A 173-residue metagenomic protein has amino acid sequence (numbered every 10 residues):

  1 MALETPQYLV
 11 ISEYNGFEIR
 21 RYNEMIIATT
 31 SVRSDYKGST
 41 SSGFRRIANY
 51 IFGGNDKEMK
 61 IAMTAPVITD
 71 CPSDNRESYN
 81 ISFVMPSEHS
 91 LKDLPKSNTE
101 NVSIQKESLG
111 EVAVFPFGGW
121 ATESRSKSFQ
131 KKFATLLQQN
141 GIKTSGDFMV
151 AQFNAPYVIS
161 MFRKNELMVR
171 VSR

Functional and structural regions predicted by a protein language model:
M1-R173: A solvent-exposed interaction/effector surface
